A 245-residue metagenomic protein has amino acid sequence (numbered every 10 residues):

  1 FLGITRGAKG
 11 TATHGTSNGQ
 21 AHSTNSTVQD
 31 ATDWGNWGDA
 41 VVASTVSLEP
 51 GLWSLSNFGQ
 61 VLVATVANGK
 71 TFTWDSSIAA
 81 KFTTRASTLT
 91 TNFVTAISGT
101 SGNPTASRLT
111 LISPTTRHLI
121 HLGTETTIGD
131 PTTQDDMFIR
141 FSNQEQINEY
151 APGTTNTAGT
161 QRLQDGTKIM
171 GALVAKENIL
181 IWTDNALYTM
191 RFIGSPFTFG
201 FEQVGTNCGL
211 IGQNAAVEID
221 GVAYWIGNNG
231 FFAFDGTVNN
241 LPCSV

Functional and structural regions predicted by a protein language model:
F1-L2, N68-T71, R117-H118, E125-T127 (+3 more regions): Loop/turn residues immediately N-terminal
L2-T5, F72-T90, V94, D130-T160 (+2 more regions): Surface-exposed loop/turn elements that mediate protein-protein interactions on large endomembrane-trafficking
A12, N25, F58-R85: Hydrophobic or amphipathic alpha-helical targeting/insertion segments
S23-G59, S98-T116, R162-A175, G212-I219: Structural signature of eukaryotic scaffold interfaces centered on beta-propeller domains
W37-A43, T90-G99, N156-R162, G200-G205: A short beta-strand motif characteristic of beta-propeller blades
G59-V61, T116-I120, N178-L180, V222-Y224: Entry beta-strands of beta-propeller and related beta-repeat scaffolds
N103, L111-D135: Solenoidal tandem-repeat scaffolds enriched in leucines and small polar residues
Q164-V245: Beta-sheet-dominated scaffold domains
